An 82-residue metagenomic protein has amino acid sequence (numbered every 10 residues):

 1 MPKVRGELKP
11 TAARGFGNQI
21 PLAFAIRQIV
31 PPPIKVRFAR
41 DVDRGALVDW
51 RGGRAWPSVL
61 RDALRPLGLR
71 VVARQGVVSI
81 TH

Functional and structural regions predicted by a protein language model:
M1-H82: N-terminal targeting/assembly segments of extracytoplasmic apparatus and virion spike/baseplate proteins
